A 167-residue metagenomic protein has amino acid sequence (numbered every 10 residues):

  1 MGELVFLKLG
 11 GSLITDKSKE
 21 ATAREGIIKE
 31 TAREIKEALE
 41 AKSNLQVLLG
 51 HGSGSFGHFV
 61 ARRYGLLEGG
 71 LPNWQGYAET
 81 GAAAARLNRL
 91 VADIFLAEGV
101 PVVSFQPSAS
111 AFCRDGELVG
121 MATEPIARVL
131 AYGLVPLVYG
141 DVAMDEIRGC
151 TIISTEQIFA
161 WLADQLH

Functional and structural regions predicted by a protein language model:
M1-L4, L9, S43-L45, E98-P101 (+2 more regions): Short coil/turn connectors at secondary-structure junctions
M1-L48: N-terminal glycine-/serine-/threonine-rich phosphate-binding loop
F6-G10, L48-H51, F105-Q106, L137-Y139: Short beta-strand segments
L13-T15, G54-H58, S110-C113, A143-D145: Short, active-site-adjacent cap segments at secondary-structure transitions
K17-K19, H58-R63, R114-E117, I147-C150: Short acidic, glycine/serine/threonine-rich loops at helix termini
A23-K29, V119-E124, T151-F159: Charged helix-capping and loop-helix junction motifs
A38-A41, L90-E98, W161-H167: Alpha-helix C-terminal capping segments
R62-A143: Ligand-binding beta-strand-loop-alpha-helix segment within the catalytic cores of soluble metabolic enzymes
